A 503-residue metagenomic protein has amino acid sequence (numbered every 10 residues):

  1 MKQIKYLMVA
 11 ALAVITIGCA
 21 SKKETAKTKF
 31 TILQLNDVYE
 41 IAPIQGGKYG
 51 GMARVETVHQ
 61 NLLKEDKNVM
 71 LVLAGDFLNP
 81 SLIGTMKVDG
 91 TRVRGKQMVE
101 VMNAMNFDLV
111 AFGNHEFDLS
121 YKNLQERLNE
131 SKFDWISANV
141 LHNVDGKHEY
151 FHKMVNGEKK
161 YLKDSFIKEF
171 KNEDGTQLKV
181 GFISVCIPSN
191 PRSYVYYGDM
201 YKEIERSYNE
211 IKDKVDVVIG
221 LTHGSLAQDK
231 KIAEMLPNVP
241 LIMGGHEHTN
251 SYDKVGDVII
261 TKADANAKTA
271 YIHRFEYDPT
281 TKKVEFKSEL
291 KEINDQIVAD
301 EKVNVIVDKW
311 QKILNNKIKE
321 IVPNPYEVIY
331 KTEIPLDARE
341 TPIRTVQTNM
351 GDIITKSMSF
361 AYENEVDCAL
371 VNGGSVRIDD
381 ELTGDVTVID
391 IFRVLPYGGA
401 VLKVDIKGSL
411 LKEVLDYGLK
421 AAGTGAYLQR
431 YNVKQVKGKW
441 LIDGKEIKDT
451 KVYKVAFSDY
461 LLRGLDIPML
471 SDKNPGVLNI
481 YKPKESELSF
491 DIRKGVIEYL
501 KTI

Functional and structural regions predicted by a protein language model:
M1-M8: Bacterial N-terminal signal peptides that target proteins for export
A11-G18: Hydrophobic h-region of N-terminal signal peptides that target proteins for export in Gram-negative bacteria
A20-Q296, T345-S357, A369-V371, V401 (+3 more regions): Acidic, metal/ion-coordinating pockets
T25-K29, E40-P43, E56-Q60, K64 (+2 more regions): Catalytic centers of hydrolytic enzymes
